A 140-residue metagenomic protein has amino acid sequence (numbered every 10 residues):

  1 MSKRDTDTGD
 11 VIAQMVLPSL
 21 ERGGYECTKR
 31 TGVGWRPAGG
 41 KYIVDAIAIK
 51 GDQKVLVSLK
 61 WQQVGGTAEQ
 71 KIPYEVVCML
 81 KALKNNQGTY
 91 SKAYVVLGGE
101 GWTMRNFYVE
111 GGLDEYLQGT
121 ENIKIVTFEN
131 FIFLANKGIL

Functional and structural regions predicted by a protein language model:
M1-G34: Acidic-basic catalytic patches of nuclease active cores, encompassing PD-(D/E)XK and other metal-cofactor nuclease
D7, V11, M15, K41 (+2 more regions): Short, well-structured alpha-helical interface segments that form or flank functional binding sites
E26-G51: Active-site metal-binding core of divalent-cation-utilizing nuclease and nuclease-like domains
R30-V33, L97-G99, F128-F131: Acidic carboxylate-rich catalytic motifs and surrounding loops in phosphoryl-/glycosyl-chemistry enzymes
A46-A48, D52-Q63: Conserved catalytic cores of phosphodiester-cleaving nucleases, focusing on short active-site segments
V55-V57, Y94, V126: Hydrophobic/aromatic beta-strand patches that form the interior of the parallel beta-sheet core in alpha/beta enzyme
W61-Y116: Catalytic cores of nucleic-acid endonucleases
V109-L140: Non-catalytic C-terminal interaction segments of nucleic acid-processing enzymes
